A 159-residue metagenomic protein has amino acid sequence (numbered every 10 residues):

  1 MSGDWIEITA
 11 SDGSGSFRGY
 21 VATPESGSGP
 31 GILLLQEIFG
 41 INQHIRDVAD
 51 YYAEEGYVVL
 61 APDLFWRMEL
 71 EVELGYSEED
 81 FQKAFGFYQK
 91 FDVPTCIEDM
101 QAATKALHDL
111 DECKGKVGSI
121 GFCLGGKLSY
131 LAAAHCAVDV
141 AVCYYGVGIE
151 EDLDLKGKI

Functional and structural regions predicted by a protein language model:
M1-I159: N-terminal cap/leader regions of alpha/beta-hydrolase-fold enzymes, predominantly small-molecule hydrolases
